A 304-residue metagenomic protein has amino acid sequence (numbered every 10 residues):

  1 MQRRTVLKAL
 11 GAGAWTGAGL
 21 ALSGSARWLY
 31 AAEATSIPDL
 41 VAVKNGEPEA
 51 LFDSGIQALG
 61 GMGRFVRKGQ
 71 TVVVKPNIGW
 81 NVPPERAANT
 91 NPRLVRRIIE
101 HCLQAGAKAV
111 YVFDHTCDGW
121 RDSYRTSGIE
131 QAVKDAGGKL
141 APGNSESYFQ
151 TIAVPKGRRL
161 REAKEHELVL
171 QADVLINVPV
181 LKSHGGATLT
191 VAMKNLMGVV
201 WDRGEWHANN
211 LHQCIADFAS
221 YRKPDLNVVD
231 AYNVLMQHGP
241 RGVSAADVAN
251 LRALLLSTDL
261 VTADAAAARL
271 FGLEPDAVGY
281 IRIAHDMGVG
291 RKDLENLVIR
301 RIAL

Functional and structural regions predicted by a protein language model:
M1-L304: N-terminal and secondary-structure boundary signal
